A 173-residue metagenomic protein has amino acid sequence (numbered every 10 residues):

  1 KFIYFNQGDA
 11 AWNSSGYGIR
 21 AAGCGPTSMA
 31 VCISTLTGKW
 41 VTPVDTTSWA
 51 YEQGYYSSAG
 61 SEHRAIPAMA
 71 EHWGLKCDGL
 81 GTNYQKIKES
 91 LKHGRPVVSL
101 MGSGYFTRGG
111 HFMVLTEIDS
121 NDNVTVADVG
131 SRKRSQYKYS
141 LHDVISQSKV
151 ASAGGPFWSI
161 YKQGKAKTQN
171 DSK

Functional and structural regions predicted by a protein language model:
K1-Y55, K138, K165, N170-K173: Active-site-adjacent structural segments surrounding the nucleophilic cysteine of cysteine proteases and isopeptidases
I3, P96-V98, F112-V114, P156-K162: Ordered hydrophobic segments in well-structured contexts
A21, G25-I33, P43-T47, H63-A70 (+4 more regions): Extracytoplasmic/secreted envelope proteins and their assembly/folding machinery, especially bacterial periplasmic
S48-T82: Mid-length scaffold segments of soluble, non-membrane domains
W49, Q53, M69, S90 (+1 more regions): Residues that form generic nucleotide/phosphate-binding pockets
S58-I66, F106-H111, R134-Q136: Extracytoplasmic/secreted cell-surface and envelope-processing proteins
K76-K133: Active-site-adjacent substructure of cysteine-protease-like catalytic cores
I118-K173: Noncatalytic regulatory segments and standalone regulatory/sensor domains
